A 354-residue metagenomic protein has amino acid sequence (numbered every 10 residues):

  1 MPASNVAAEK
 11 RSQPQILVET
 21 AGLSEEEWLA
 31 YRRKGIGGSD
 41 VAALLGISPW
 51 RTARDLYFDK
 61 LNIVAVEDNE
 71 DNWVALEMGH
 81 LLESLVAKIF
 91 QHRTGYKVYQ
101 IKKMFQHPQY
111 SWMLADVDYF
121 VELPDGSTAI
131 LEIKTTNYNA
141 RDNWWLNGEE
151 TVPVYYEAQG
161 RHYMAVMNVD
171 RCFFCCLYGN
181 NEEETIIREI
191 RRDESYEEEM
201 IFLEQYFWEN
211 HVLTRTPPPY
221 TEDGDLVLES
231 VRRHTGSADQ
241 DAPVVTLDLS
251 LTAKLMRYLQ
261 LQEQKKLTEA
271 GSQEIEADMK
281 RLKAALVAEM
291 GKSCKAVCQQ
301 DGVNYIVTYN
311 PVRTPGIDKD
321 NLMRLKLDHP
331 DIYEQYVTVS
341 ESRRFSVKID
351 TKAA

Functional and structural regions predicted by a protein language model:
M1-A21, F202, H211-V244, A354: Glycine- and charge-rich intrinsically disordered segments
M1-I130, N137: Metal-dependent nuclease catalytic cores that hydrolyze phosphodiester bonds in DNA/RNA, characterized by
P2, L267-A354: Extended, charge-rich alpha-helical segments
D55-D59, A165, L259-E263: Short, hydrophobic/amphipathic alpha-helical patches that form generic packing surfaces within helical domains
E70, V74, M78, L82 (+5 more regions): Conserved aromatic-histidine-acidic binding/catalytic patches
L76, H92-V117, V121-V212, I349: Nucleic-acid nuclease catalytic cores
L85, L114, Y155-A158, H162 (+2 more regions): Short, well-structured alpha-helical interface segments that form or flank functional binding sites
T214-P218, H234-Q300: Contiguous, amphipathic alpha-helical segments that mediate oligomerization or scaffolding in large protein assemblies
